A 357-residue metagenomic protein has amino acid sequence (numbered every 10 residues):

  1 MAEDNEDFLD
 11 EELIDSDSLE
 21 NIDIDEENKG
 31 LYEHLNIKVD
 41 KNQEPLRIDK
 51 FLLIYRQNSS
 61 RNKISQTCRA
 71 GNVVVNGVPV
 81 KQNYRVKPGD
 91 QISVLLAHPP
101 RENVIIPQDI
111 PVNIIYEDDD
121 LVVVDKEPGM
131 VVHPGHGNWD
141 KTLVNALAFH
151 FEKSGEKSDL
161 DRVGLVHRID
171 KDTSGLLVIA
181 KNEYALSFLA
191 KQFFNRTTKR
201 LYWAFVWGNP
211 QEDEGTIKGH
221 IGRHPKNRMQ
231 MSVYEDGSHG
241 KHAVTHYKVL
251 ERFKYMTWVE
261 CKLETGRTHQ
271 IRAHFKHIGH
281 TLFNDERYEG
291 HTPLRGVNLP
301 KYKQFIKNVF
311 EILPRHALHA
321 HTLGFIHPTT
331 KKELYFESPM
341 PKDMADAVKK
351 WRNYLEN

Functional and structural regions predicted by a protein language model:
M1-K63, G237-K241, E264, H274-N357: Pseudouridine synthases involved in rRNA/tRNA modification
A2-P225, M340-R352: RNA pseudouridine synthases
V94-A97, N227-Q230, H242, Y302-N308: Short Pro/Gly-enriched beta-strand edge/turn motifs at strand-loop
A97, F151-S154, K226, Y288-P300: Short regulatory "switch" loops immediately downstream of catalytic or recognition motifs within protein catalytic
D159-K191, T198-K199, W203, G222-H280 (+1 more regions): The conserved catalytic core of RNA pseudouridine synthases
